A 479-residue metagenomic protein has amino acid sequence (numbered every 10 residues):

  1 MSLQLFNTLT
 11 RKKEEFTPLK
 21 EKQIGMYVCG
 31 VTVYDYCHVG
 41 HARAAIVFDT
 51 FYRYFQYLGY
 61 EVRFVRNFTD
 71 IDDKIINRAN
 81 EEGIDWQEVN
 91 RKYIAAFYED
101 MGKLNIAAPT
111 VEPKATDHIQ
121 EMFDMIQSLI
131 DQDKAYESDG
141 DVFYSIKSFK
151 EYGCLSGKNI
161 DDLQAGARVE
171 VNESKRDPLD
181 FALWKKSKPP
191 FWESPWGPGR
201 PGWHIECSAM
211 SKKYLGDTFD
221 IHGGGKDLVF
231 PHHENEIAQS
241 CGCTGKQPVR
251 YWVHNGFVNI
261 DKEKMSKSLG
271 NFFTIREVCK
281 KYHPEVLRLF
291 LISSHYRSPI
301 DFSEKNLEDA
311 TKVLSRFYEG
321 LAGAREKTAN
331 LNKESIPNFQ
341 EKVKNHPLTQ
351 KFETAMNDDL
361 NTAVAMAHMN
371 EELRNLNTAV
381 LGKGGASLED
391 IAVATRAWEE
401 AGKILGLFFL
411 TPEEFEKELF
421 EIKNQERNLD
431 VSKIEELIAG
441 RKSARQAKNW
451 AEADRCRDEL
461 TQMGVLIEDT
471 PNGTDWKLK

Functional and structural regions predicted by a protein language model:
M1-Y34, D49, Q120-R325: Alpha-helical recognition segments enriched in aromatics with Gly/Pro capping that present substrate-recognition
T10-K13, L19-N105, F143, D469-W476: N-terminal, positively charged nucleic-acid-binding surface of large information/translation enzymes
Q56, I130, T461: Anion (oxyanion) recognition and catalysis
Y60, K134, V465: Short phosphate-binding/catalytic loops that engage adenosine nucleotides
F68-D72, I94-F97, A107-M122, G140-F149: Short, glycine/charge-rich beta-strand/loop segments that flank catalytic centers and engage negatively charged groups
E82-E88, P109, R297-D301: Short, polar/flexible loop-turn hinges at active-site or ligand-entry regions and domain interfaces
K264, F272-K479: Structural preference for alpha-helix termini/caps and helix-kink/transition segments
